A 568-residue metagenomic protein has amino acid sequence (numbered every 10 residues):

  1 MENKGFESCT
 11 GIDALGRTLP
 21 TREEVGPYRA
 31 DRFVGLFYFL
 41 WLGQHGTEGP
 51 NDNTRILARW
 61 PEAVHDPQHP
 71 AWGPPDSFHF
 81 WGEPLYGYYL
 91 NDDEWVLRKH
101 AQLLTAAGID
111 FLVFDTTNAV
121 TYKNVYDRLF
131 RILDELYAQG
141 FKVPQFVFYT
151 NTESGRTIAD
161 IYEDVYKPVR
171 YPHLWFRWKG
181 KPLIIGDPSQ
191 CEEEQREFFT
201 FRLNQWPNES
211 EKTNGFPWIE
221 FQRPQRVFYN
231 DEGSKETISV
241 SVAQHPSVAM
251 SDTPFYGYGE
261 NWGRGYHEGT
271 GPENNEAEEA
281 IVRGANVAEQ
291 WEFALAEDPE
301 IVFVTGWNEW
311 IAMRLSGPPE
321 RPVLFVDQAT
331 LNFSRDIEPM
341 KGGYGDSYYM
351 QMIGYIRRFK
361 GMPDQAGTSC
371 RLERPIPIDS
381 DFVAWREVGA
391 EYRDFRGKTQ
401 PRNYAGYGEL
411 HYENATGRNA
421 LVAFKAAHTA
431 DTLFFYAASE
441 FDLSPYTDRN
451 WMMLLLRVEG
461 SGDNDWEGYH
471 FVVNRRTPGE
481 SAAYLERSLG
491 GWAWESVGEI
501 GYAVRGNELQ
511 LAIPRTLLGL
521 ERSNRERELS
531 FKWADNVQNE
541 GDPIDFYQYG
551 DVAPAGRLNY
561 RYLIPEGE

Functional and structural regions predicted by a protein language model:
M1-P377, D381, S496, P543 (+1 more regions): Glycan-processing catalytic domains of CAZymes
L36, L104, E309, F435 (+2 more regions): Residue-level detector of buried hydrophobic side-chain packing in well-ordered secondary-structure elements
L40, T116, G306, S439-F441 (+2 more regions): Short beta-strand segments enriched in hydrophobic/aromatic residues within well-folded beta-rich domains
G140-D164, F395-E409, P478-G490: Short, basic/low-complexity N-terminal boundary segments at the transition from targeting/disordered tails
I376-A482, R527-I544, Y549: Surface-exposed, glycine/proline- and aromatic-rich loop segments on solvent-exposed faces across compartments
V422-K425, V497-Y502: Beta-strand-rich interaction surfaces with strong enrichment in secreted/lumenal proteins
S488-E499: Short beta-strand and strand-turn-strand segments in soluble, beta-rich domains
A503-R522: Localized edge beta-strand/strand-to-loop motifs within extracellular or lumenal beta-rich domains
